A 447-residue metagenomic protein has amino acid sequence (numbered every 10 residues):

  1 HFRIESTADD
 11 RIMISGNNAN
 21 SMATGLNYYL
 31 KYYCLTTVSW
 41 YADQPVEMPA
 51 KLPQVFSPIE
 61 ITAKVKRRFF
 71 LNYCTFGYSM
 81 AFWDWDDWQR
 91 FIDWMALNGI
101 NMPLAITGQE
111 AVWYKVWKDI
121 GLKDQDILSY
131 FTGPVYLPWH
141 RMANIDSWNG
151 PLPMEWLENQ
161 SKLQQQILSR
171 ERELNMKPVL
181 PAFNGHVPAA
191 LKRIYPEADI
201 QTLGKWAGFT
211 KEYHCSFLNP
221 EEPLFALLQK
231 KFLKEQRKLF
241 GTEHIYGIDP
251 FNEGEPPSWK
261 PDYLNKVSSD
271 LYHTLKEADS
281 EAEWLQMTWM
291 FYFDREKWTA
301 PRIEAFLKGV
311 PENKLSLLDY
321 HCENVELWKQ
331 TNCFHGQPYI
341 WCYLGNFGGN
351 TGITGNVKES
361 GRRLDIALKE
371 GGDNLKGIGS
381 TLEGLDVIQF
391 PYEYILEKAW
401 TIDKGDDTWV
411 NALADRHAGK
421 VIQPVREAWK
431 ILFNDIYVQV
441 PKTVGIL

Functional and structural regions predicted by a protein language model:
H1-V65: Contiguous, structured surface segment used for ligand recognition
A8, N17-S21, C34, Q89 (+2 more regions): Short, solvent-exposed loop/edge-beta patches enriched in aromatic
S15, A19, A63, A81-W88 (+3 more regions): Solvent-exposed, acidic/flexible segments
M22-L26, D87-F91, A96, L163 (+3 more regions): Stable alpha-helical elements in mature extracytoplasmic
L26-Y28, W83-W88, W117-I120: "Short basic amphipathic alpha-helical interaction patches in structured regions
T37, D43-L52, L71-T75, N101-W429 (+2 more regions): Catalytic-core regions of glycoside hydrolase
V65-G108: N-terminal structural segment of carbohydrate-active enzymes
